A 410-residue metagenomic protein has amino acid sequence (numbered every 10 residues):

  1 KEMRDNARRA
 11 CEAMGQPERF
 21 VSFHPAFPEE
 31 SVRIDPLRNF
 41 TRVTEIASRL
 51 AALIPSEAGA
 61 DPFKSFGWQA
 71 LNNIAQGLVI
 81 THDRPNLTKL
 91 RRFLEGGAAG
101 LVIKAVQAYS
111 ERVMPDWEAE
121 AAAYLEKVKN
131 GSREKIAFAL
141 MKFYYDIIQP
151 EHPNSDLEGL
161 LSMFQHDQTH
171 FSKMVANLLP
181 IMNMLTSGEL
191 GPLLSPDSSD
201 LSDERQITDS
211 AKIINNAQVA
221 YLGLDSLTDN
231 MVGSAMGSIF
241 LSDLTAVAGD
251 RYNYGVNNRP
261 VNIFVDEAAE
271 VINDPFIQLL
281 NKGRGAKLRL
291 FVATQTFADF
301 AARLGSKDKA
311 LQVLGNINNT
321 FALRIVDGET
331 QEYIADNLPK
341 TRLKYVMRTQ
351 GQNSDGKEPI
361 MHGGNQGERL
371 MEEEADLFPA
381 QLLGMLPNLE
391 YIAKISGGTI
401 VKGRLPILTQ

Functional and structural regions predicted by a protein language model:
K1, R19-S22, R289-T294, T320-R324 (+1 more regions): Short hydrophobic alpha-helical runs that function as membrane-insertion/retention elements
K1-L288, Q381-K402: P-loop NTPase motor domains
G59-Q76, D209-K212, Q278-N281, F300-Q410: P-loop NTPase motor core of the ASCE superfamily
Q295-D299: Conserved H-loop
